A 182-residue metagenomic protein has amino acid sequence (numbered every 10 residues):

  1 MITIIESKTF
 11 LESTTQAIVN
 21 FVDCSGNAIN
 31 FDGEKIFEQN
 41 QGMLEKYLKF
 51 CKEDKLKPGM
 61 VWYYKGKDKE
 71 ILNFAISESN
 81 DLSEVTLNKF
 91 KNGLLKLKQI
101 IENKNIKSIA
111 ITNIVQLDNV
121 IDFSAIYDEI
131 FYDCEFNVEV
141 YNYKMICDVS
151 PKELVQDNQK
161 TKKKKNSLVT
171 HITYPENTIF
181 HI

Functional and structural regions predicted by a protein language model:
M1-I182: Macrodomain-like recognition of ADP-ribose-binding/processing modules
